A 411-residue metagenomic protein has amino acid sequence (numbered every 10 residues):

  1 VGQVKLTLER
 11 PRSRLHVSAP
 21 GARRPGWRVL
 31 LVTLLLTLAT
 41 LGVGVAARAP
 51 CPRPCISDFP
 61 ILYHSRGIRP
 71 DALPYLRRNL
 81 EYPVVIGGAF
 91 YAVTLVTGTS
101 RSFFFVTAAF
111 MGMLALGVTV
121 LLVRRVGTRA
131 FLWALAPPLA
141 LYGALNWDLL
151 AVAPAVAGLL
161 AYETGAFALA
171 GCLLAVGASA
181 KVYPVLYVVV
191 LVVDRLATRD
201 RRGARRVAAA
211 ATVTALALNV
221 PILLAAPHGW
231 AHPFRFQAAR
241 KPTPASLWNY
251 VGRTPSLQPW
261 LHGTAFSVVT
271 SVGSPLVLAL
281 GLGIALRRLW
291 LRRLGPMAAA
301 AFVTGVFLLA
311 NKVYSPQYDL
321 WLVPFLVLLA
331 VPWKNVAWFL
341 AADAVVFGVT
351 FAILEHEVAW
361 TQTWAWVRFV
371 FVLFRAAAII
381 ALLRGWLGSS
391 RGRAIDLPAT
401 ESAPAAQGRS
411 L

Functional and structural regions predicted by a protein language model:
V1-A231, S271-L411: Multi-pass membrane glycosyltransferase architecture that uses lipid-linked
L62-L76, H232-L261, F371: Luminal/periplasmic active-site loops of membrane-embedded glycosylation enzymes
G88-S102, L247-A265: Juxtamembrane membrane-water interface segments that cap and precede transmembrane helices
L145-L149, P244-L247, A265-F266: Active-site cradle of extracellular carbohydrate-active enzymes
